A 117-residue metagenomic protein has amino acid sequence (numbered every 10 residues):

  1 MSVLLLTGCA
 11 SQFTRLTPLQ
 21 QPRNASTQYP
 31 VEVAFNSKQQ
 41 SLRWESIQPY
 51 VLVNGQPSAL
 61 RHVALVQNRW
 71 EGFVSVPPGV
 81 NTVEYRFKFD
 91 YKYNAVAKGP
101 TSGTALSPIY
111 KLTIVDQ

Functional and structural regions predicted by a protein language model:
M1-S11: Sec-dependent bacterial lipoprotein signal peptides
C9-Q117: Glycan-association/targeting regions that enable binding to alpha-glucans and other polysaccharides
